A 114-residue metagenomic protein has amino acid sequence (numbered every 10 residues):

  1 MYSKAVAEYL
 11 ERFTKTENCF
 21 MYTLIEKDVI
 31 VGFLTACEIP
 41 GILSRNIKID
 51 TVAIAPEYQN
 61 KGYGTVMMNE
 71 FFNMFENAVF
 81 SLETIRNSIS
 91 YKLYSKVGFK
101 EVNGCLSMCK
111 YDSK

Functional and structural regions predicted by a protein language model:
M1-M21: Active-site rim helix/loop that mediates acceptor-substrate recognition in acyltransferases
M21-I25, S81-L82: Cytosolic beta-strand hydrophobic patch enriched in CBS
T23, V29-E38, R45-K48, A53: Conserved beta-strand in the GNAT
D50, A55, Q59, I85: Residue-level recognition of the GNAT/N-acetyltransferase active site
Y58, G62-E70: Conserved acetyl-CoA pyrophosphate-binding loop and the N-cap/start of the following alpha-helix in GNAT-like
F75-R86: Conserved GNAT acetyl-CoA-binding A-motif
S81-E83, S95, K100-S113: Conserved catalytic-core motifs of GNAT/GCN5-like acyltransferases
